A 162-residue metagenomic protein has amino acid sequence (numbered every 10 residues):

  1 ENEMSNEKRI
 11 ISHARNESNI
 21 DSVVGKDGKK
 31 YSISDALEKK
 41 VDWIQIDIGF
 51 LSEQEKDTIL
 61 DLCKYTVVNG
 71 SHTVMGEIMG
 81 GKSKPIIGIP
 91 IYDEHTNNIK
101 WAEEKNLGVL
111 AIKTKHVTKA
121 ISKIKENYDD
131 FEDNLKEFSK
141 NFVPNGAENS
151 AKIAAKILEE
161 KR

Functional and structural regions predicted by a protein language model:
E1-Y65, T73, T96: Donor-nucleotide binding loops and adjacent catalytic segments primarily of GT-B fold Leloir glycosyltransferases
V23-E38, M79-P85, E126, K140-P144: Intrinsically disordered, low-complexity coil segments
I48, I87-I91, S139: Glycine- and other small-residue-rich loops at beta-strand/loop junctions that grip anionic moieties
S52, K56, H95, L110 (+2 more regions): Generic structural signal for well-ordered, non-membrane alpha-helical segments in soluble metabolic enzymes
Y65-V67, P85: Hydrophobic acceptor-binding patch used for acceptor engagement in glycosyltransferases
H72-Y128: Catalytic binding pocket for nucleotide-activated donors in carbohydrate/polymer assembly enzymes
T118, K123-R162: C-terminal amphipathic helix plus adjacent low-complexity, charged tail appended to glycosyltransferase catalytic
